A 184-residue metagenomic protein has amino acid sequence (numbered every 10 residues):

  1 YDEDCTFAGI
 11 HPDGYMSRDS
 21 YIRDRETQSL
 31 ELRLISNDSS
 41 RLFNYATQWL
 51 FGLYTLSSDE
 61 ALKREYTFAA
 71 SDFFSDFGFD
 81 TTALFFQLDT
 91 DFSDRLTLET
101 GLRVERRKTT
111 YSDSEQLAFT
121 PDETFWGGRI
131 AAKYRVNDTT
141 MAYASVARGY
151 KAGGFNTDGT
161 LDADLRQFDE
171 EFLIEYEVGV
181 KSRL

Functional and structural regions predicted by a protein language model:
Y1, S17-F119, K133-R135: Face-selective signature of the C-terminal outer-membrane beta-barrel domain
Y1-T6, I10: Glycine- and aromatic-enriched membrane insertion/assembly motifs of diderm outer-membrane and organelle channel
G9-G14, F68-A69, T157-A163: Short glycine/proline- and charge-enriched loop/turn segments that cap or connect secondary-structure elements
I22-R23, P121, Q167-E170: Short Gly/Pro-enriched turn/cap motifs at secondary-structure boundaries
L53, S57-R64, K108, Y134-E177: Surface-exposed extracellular loop regions of Gram-negative outer-membrane beta-barrel proteins, predominantly
S71-F73, F79-A83, F125-R129, A163-L165 (+1 more regions): Transmembrane beta-barrel architecture of outer membranes
G179-K181: Hydrophobic transmembrane alpha-helices and their helix-loop junctions in integral membrane proteins
